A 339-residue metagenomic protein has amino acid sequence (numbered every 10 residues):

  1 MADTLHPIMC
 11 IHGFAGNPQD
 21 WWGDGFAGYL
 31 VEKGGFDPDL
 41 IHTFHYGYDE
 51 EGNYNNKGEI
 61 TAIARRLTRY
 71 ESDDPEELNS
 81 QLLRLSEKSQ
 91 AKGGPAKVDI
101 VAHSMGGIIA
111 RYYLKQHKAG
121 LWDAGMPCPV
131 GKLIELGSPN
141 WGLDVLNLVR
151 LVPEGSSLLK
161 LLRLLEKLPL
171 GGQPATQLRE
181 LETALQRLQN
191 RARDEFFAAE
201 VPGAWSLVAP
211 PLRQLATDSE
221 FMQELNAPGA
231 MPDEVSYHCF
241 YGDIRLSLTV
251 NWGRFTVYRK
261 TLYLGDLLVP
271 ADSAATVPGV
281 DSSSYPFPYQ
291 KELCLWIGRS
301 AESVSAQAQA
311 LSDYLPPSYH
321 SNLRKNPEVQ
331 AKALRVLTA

Functional and structural regions predicted by a protein language model:
A2-V98: Active-site catalytic motif of lipid deacylating hydrolases and related acyltransferases
M9, H42, D99, K132-I134 (+1 more regions): A structural signal for isolated positions on well-ordered beta-strands in alpha/beta enzyme cores
M9-G13, H103-S104, G137: The conserved beta1-alpha1 loop
G16-P18, G107, G142, L246-S247: Short acidic, S/G/P-rich loop/turn micro-motifs used as interaction or catalytic elements
Y29, K33, Y112-H117: Alpha-helical structural signal in soluble globular domains
A91-G94, G106, M126, D233: Extracytoplasmic/secreted proteins and extracellular or luminal domains
A102, G106, A110: Gly/Ala-rich beta-loop-alpha elbow adjacent to hydrolase catalytic centers
K115-A339: Helical cap/lid subdomain of alpha/beta-hydrolase-fold lipid enzymes that gates access to the catalytic pocket
